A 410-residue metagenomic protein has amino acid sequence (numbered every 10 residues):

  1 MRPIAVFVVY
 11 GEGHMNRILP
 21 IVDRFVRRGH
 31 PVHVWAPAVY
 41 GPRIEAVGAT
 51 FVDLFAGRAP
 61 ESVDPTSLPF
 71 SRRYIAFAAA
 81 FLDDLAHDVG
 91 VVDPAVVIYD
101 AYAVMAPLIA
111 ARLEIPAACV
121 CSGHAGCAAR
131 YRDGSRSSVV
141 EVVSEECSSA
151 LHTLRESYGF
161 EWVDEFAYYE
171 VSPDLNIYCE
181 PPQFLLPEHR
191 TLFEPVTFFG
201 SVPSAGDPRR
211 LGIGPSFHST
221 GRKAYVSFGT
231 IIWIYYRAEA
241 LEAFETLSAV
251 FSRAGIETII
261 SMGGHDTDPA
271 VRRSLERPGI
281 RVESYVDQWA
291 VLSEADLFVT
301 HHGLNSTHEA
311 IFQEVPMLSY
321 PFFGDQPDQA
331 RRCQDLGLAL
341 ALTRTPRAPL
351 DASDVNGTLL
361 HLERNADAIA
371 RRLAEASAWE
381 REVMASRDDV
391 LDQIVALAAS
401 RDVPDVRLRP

Functional and structural regions predicted by a protein language model:
M1-T153, E242, S252, E257-P410: Glycosyltransferase specificity loop/lid
N16, I232-S248: A conserved mid-protein helix/loop that constitutes part of the nucleotide-sugar donor-binding site
I18, V22, E180, P187 (+7 more regions): Surface-exposed loop/turn and secondary-structure junction residues enriched for glycine/proline
L85, F166, I213, L247 (+1 more regions): Acidic, amphipathic alpha-helical patches
P107, A128, L185-E188, D207-P208 (+2 more regions): Short helix/loop capping segments that flank catalytic or ligand/cofactor-binding pockets
E145-I232, G264: A nucleotide-sugar donor-handling region in carbohydrate enzymes
G221-S227, A249, G255-I259: A structural preference for short, pocket-lining loop segments at secondary-structure junctions
